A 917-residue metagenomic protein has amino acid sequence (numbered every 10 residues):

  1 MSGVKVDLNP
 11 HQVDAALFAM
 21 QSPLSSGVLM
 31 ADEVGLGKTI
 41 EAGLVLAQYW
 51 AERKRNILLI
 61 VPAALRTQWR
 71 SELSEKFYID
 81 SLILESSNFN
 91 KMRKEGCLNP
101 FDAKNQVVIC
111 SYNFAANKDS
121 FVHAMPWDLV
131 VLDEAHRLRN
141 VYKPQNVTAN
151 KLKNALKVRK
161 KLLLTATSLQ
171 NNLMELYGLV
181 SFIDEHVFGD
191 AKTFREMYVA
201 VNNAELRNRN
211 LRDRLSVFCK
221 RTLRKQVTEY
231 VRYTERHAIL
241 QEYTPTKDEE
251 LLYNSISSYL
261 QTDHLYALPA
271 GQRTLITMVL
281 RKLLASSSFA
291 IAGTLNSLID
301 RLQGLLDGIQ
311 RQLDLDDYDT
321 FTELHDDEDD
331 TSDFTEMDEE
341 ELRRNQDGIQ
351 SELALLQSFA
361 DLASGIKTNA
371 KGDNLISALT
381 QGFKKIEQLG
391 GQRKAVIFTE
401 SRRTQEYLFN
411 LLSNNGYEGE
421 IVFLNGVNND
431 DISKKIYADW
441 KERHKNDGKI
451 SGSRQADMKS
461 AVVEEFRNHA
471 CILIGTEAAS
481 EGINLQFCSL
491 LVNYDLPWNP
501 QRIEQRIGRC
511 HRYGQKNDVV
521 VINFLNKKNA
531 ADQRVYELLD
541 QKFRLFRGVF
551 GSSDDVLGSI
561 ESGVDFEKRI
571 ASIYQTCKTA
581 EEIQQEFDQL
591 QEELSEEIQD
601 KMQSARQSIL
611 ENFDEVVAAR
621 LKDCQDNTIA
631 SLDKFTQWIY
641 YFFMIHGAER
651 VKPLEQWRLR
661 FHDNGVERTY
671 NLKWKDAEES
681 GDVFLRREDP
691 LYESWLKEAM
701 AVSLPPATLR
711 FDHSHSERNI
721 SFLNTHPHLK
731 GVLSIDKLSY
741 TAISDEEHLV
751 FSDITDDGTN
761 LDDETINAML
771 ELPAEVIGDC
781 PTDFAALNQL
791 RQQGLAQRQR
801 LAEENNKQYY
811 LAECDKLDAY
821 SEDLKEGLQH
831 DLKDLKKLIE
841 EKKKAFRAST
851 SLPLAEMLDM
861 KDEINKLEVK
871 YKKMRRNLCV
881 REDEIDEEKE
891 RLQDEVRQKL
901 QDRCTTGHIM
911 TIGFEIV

Functional and structural regions predicted by a protein language model:
M1-L17, T39, W50-T148, A191 (+2 more regions): SF2 helicase/translocase NTPase motor core, specifically the RecA-like lobe 1 inter-motif segment between Walker
M1-N56, V61-L82, M92-R93, A103-V107 (+10 more regions): ATP-dependent helicase/translocase motor core
L98, K104, V108-W127, Y142-V158 (+4 more regions): Inter-lobe coupling linker of SF2 helicases/translocases
P126-W127, E175-G178, N484-D495, V520-N523: A short beta-strand element within the Helicase C-terminal
Y233-P245, I291-A470, A618-E667, Y810: Conserved Helicase C-terminal RecA-like lobe
Q303, D307-Q310, Q599, Q603 (+3 more regions): P-loop NTPase motor cores of the ASCE clade
E477-K516, N529: Conserved RecA-like helicase motor core of SF1/SF2 enzymes
C510-D540: Conserved segment of the helicase C-terminal RecA-like domain
